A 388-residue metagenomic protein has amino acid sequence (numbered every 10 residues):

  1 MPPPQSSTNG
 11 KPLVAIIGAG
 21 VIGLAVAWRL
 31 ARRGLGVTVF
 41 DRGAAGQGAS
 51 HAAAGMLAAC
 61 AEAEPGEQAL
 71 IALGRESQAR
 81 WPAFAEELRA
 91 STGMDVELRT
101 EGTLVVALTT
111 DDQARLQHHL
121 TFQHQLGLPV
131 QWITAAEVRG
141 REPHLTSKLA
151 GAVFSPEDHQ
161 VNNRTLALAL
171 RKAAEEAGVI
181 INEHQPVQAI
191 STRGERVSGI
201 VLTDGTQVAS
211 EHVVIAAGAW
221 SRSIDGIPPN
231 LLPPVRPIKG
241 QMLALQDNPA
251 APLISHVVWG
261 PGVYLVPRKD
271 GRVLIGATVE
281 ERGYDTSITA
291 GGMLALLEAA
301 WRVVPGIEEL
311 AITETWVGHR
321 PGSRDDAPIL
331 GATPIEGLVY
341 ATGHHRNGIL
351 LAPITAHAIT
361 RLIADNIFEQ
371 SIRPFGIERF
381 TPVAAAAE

Functional and structural regions predicted by a protein language model:
P12-T38: N-terminal Rossmann-like FAD-binding beta1-loop-alpha1 element of flavoenzymes
I22, A45, W220: Conserved Rossmann-like nucleotide-cofactor binding loop
W28-R33, F40-R42, G55-M56, A61 (+3 more regions): Active-site substrate-recognition segment that forms the wall of the catalytic cavity or substrate channel
G55-E137, R141, A299-A300: Dinucleotide-binding Rossmann-like beta1-alpha1 core, especially the glycine-rich loop that anchors the ADP
A72-R75, V106-R115, F154-K172, S287-G292: Short beta-strand to alpha-helix junction loop
V153-D204, V208-H212: Helical element adjacent to the flavin cofactor pocket in flavoenzyme catalytic cores
G260, V304-E388: C-terminal catalytic lobe of FAD-dependent flavoproteins
